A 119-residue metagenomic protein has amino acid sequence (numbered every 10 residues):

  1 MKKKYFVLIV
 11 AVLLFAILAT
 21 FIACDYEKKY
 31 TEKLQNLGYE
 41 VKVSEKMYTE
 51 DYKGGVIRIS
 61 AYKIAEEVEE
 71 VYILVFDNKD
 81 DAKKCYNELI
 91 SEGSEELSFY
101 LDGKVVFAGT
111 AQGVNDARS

Functional and structural regions predicted by a protein language model:
K2-V7, L14-S119: Soluble, non-membrane globular domain cores that form compact, hydrophobic packing and curved binding surfaces
